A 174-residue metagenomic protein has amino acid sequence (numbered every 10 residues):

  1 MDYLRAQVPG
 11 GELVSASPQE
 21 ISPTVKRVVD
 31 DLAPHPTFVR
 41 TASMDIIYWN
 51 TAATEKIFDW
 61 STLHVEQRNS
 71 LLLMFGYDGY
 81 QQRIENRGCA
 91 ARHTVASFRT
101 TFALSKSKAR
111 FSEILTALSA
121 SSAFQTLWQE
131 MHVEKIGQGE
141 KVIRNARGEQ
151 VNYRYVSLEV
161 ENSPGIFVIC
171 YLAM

Functional and structural regions predicted by a protein language model:
M1-E20: Short amphipathic recognition helices of helix-turn-helix/homeodomain-type DNA-binding modules
P18, P23-M174: Hydrophobic protein-protein interaction segments
